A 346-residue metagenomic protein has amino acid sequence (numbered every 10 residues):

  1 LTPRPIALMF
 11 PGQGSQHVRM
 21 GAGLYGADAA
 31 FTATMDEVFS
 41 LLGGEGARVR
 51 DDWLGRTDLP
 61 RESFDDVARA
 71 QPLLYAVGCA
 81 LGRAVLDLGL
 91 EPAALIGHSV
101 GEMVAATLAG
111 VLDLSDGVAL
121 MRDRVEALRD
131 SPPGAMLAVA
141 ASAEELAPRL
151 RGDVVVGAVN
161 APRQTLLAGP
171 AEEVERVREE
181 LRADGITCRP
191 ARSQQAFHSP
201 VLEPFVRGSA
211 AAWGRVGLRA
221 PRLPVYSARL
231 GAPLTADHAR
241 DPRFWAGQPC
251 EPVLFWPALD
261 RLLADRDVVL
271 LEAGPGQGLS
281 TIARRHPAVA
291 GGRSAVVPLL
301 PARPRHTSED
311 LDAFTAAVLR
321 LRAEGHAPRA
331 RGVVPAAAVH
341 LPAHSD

Functional and structural regions predicted by a protein language model:
L1-R149, T187-A196, V269-I282, P298-R303 (+2 more regions): FabD-like malonyl-/acyl-CoA
A47-R48, E179, V216, G325-D346: Flexible, low-complexity inter-domain linkers and amphipathic docking helices that mediate domain-domain
A138, I186-E272, T281, T307-T315 (+2 more regions): Acyltransferase
A143, G169-V174: Helix N-cap motif at beta-to-alpha junctions
L146-P162: Gly/Ser-centered flexible loop/linker motifs
R149-G152, V174-G185: Short amphipathic alpha-helices in soluble, non-transmembrane regions that often serve as interface/regulatory elements
R163-G169: A generic structural motif
A290-L300: Short hydrophobic/aromatic-enriched beta-strand-loop microsegments
